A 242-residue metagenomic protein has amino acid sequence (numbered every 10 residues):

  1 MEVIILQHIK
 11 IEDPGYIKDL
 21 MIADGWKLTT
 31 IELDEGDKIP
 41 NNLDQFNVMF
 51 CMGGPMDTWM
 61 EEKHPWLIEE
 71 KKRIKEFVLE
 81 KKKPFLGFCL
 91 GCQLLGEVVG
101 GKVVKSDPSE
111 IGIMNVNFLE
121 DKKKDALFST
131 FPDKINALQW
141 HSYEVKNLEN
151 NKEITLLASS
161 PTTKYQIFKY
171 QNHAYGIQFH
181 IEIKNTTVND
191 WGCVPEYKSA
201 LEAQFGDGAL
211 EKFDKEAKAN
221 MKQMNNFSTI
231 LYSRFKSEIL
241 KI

Functional and structural regions predicted by a protein language model:
M1-I4: Extreme N-terminal starter segment of soluble prokaryotic enzymes
L6-H8, L33, L90: Cofactor-binding loop segments of dinucleotide-utilizing enzymes, especially the Rossmann-like FAD- and NAD(P)+-binding
Q7-I9, C51-P55, S142, F179: Glycine-rich His-Gly loop
I11-Y16: Short N-terminal binding/cap micro-motifs at the start of the first secondary-structure element
D19-F85: Flexible gly/pro-rich beta->alpha loop and the following alpha-helix that scaffold active-site loops
V78-K102: Catalytic nucleophile loop
G100-T186: Pocket-forming structural segment of enzyme catalytic cores
I183-I242: Acyltransferase
